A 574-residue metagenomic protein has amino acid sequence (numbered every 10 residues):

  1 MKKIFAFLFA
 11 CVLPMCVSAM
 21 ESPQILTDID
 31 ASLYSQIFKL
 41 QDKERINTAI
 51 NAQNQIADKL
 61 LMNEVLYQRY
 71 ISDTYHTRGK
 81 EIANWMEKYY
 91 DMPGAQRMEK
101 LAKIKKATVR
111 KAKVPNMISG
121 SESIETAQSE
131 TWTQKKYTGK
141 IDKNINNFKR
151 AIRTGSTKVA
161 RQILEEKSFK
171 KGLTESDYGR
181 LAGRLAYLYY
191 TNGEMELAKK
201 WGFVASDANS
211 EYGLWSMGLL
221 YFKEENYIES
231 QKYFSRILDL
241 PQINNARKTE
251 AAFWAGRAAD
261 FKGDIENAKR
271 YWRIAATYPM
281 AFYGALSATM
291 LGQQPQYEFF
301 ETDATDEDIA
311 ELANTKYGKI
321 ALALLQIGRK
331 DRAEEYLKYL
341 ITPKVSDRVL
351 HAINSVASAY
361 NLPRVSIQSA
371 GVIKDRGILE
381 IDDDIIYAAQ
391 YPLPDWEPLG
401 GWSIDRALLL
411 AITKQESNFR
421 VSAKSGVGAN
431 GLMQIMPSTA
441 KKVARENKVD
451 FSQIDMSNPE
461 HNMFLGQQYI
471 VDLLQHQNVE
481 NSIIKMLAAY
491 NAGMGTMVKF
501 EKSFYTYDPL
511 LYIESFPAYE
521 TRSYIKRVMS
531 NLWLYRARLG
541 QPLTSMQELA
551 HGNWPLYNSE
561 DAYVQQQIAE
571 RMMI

Functional and structural regions predicted by a protein language model:
A6-P14: Bacterial N-terminal signal peptides
M20-A107, G172, R180: Alpha-helical, heptad-rich or low-complexity scaffold/stalk segments that mediate oligomerization or tethering
M20-D30, S129-D142, K171-Y178, F203-A205 (+1 more regions): TPR-adjacent "capping" and linker segments in tetratricopeptide-repeat scaffold/adaptor proteins
S32-R45, K140-Q162, R184-L188, T315-R332 (+1 more regions): Alpha-helical segment of the N-proximal tetratricopeptide repeat
F38, I71, K149, Y187 (+5 more regions): Residue-level recognition of tetratricopeptide repeat
Q41, I46-Q53, I82-M86, E99 (+6 more regions): Inward-facing hydrophobic residues that define packing positions of alpha-helical scaffold repeats
K59, Y67-Y70, H76-M92, L101 (+12 more regions): Catalytic glycan-binding domains that act on GlcNAc-containing polysaccharides
